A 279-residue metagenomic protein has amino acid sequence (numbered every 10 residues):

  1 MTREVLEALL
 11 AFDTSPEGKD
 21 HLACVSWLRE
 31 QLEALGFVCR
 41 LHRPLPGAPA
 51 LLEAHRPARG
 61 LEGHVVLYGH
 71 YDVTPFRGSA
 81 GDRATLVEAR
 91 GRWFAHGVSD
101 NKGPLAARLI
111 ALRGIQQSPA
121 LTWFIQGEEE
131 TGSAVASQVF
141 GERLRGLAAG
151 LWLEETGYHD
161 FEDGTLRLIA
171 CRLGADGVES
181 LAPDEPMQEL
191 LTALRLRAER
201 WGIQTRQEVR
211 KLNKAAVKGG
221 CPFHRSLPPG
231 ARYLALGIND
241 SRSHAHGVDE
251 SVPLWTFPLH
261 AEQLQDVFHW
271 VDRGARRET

Functional and structural regions predicted by a protein language model:
M1-V98, I115-L121, L259, L264-Q265: Acidic/His- and Gly-rich active-site-bordering loop/insert found across diverse amide/peptide-bond hydrolases
L41, W123, W152, S180 (+1 more regions): Conserved beta-strand scaffold positions in the cores of enzyme catalytic domains, especially in NTP/NDP-utilizing
R43-P44, G97-N101, L212-G220: Active-site nucleophile and cofactor-binding loops and adjacent substrate-binding regions of central metabolic enzymes
L61-E62, Y158-F161, D184-T279: An extended, acidic, His-containing surface patch that forms the Zn2+-binding/catalytic region of metallohydrolases
G63-V66, R92, A149-W152, R232-L234: Structural motif
G97-R172: Acidic/histidine-rich catalytic neighborhood of metal-dependent amide-processing enzymes
G164-L194: Gly/Ser-rich, acidic/histidine-flanked active-site/gating loops
